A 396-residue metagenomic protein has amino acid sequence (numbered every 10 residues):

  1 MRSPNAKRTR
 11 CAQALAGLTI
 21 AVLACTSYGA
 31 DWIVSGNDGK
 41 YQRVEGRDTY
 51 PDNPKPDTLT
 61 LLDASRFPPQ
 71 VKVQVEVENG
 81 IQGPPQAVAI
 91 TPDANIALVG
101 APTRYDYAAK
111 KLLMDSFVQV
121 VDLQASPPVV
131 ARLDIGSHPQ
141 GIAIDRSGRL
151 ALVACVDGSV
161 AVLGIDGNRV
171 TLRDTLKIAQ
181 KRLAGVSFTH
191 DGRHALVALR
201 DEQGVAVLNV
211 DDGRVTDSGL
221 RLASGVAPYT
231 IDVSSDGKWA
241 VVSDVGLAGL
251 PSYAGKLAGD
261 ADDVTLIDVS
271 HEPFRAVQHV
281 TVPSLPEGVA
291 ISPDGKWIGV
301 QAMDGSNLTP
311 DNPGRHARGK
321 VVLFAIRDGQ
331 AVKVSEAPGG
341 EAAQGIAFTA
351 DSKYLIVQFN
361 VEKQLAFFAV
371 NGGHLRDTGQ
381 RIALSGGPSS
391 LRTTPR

Functional and structural regions predicted by a protein language model:
R2-L15: Bacterial N-terminal signal peptides that target proteins for export
A14-A24: Bacterial N-terminal signal peptides
C25-R396: Predominantly soluble domains enriched in secretory-pathway, periplasmic, or organellar proteins
